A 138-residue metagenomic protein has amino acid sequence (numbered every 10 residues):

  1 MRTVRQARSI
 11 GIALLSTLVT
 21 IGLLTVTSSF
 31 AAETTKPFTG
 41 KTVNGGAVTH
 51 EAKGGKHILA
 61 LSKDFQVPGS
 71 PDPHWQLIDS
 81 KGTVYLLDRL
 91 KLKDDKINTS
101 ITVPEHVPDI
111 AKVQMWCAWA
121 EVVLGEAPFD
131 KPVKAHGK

Functional and structural regions predicted by a protein language model:
R2-T17: Bacterial N-terminal signal peptides that target proteins for export
V19-S29: C-terminal segment of classical bacterial N-terminal signal peptides
T27-G54, Y85, K134-K138: Transition segment at domain starts
T42-D72: Short, surface-exposed binding/anchoring microloops in extracellular/periplasmic proteins
A60-K63, I97-E105: Exposed aromatic-hydrophobic patches
H74-I78: Beta-strand signatures of extracellular beta-sandwich domains
K81-R89: Surface-exposed loop/edge segments in extracytoplasmic proteins
P104-P128: Short, exposed beta-strand-loop hairpins at the edges of beta-sheets in extracellular/periplasmic proteins
